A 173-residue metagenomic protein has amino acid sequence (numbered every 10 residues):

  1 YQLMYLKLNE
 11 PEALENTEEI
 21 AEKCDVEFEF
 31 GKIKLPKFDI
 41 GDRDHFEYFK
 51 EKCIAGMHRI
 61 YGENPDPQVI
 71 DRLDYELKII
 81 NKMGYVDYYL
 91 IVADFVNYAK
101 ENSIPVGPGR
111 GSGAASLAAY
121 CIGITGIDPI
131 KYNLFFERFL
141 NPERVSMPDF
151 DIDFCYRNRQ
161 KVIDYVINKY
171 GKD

Functional and structural regions predicted by a protein language model:
Y1-D173: Phosphodiester-processing cores and adjacent nucleic acid-binding clamps
